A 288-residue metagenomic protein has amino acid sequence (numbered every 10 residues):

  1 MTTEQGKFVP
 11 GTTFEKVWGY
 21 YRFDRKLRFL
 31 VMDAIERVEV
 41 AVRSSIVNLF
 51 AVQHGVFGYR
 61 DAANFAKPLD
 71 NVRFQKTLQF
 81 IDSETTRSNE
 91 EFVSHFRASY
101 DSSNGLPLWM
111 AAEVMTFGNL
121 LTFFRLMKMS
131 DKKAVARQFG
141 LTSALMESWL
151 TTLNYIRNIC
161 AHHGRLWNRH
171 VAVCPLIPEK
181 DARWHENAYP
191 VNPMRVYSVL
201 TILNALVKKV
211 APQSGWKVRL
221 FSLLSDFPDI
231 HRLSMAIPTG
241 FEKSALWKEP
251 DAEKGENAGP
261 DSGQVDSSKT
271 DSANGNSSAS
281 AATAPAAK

Functional and structural regions predicted by a protein language model:
M1-G259: Long, contiguous internal "core" modules enriched in hydrophobic/ aromatic residues
K254-A258, Q264, K269: Non-catalytic accessory regions outside enzyme or core folds
V265-K288: Long, low-complexity, intrinsically disordered segments
